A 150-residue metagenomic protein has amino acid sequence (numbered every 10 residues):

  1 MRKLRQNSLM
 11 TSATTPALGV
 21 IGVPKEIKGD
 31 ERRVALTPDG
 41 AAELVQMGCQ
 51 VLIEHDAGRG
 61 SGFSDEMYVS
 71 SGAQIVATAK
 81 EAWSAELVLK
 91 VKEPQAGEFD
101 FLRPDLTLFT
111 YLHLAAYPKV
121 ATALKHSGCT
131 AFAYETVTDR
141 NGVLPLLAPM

Functional and structural regions predicted by a protein language model:
R2-V20, E26, A96-M150: Glycine/serine-rich phosphate-binding loop and adjoining beta1-alpha1 elements at the start of nucleotide-handling
G22, A41, V45-G60: Short internal beta-strands
G29-P38: Glycine- and acidic-residue-enriched helix-capping/strand-helix junction motifs
C49, A73, C129: Short phosphate-binding/catalytic loops that engage adenosine nucleotides
L52-Q74: N-terminal beta-loop-helix "entrance" segment that forms/cooperates in small-molecule cofactor or anionic ligand
G72-S84: Short acidic low-complexity segments
K90-V91, Y111: Short, well-ordered coil/turn residues at beta-beta hairpins and beta-strand->alpha-helix junctions within
